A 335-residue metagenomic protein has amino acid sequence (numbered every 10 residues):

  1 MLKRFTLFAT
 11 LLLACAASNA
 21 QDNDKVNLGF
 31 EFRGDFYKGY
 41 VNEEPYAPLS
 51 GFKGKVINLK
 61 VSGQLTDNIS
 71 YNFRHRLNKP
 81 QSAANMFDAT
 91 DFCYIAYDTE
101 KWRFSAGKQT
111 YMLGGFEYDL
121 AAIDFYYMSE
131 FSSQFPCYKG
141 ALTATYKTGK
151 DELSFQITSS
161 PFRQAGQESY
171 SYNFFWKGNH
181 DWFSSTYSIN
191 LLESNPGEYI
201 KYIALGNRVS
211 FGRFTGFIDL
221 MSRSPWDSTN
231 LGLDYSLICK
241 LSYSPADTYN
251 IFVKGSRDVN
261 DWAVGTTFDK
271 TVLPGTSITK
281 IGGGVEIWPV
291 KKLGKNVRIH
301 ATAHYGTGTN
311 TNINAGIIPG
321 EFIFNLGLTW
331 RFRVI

Functional and structural regions predicted by a protein language model:
M1-R4: Positively charged n-region of N-terminal signal peptides that target proteins for export
L7-A9: Sec-dependent N-terminal signal peptides
L11-N19: Hydrophobic h-region of N-terminal signal peptides that target proteins for export in Gram-negative bacteria
D22-K38, P48-S160, K177-N179, N260: Outer membrane beta-barrel
E31-A47, A83, F183-L191, N195-I335: Outer-membrane beta-barrel pore domains
K55-L59, T90-C93, W102, Y138-L142 (+5 more regions): Hydrophobic, lipid-facing positions within transmembrane beta-strands of outer-membrane proteins
A83-N85, F116-D119, A165-Q167, E198 (+1 more regions): Short secondary-structure transition/capping segments
S154-K201: Loop-centered beta-sheet repeat module
